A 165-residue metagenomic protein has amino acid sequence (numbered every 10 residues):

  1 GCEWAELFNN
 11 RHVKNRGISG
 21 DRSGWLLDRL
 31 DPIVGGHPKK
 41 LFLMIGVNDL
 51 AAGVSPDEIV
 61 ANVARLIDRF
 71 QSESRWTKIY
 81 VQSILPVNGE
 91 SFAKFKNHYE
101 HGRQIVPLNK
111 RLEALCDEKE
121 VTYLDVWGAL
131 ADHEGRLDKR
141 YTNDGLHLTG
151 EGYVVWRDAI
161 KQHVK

Functional and structural regions predicted by a protein language model:
G1-W4, I18-R22: Catalytic nucleophile-elbow at a beta strand-turn-alpha helix junction centered on a G-D-S/GDSL motif, marking
E6-H12, W25-K165: Alpha-helical cap/lid subdomain in secreted, periplasmic, or secretory-pathway luminal O-acyl-processing enzymes
N15: Conserved residues in the N-terminal Rossmann fold of short-chain dehydrogenase/reductase
